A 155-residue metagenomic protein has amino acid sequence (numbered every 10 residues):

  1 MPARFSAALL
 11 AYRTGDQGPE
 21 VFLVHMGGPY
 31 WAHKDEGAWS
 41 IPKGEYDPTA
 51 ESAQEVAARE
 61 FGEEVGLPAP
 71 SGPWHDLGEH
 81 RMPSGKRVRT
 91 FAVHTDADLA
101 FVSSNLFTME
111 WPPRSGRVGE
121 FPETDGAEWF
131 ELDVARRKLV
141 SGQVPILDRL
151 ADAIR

Functional and structural regions predicted by a protein language model:
M1-I41, A69, F91: N-terminal strand-loop-strand
G15-G18, G28-W31, D47-P48, S84 (+1 more regions): Short, charged/polar surface micro-motifs in flexible loops or helix N-caps
H33, T49, K138: Residues that scaffold the ATP/ADP-binding catalytic core of kinase and kinase-like folds
S40, G85, E120-E123: Short glycine-enriched loop/turn motifs at secondary-structure junctions
I41-L77, F91, E131: The catalytic Nudix box helix
E79-G116, E128, L150: Active-site-adjacent beta-strand/loop module that shapes the phosphate/pyrophosphate-binding cleft
S104-I146: NUDIX/MutT-family hydrolases
Q143-R155: C-terminal/domain-terminus segments
